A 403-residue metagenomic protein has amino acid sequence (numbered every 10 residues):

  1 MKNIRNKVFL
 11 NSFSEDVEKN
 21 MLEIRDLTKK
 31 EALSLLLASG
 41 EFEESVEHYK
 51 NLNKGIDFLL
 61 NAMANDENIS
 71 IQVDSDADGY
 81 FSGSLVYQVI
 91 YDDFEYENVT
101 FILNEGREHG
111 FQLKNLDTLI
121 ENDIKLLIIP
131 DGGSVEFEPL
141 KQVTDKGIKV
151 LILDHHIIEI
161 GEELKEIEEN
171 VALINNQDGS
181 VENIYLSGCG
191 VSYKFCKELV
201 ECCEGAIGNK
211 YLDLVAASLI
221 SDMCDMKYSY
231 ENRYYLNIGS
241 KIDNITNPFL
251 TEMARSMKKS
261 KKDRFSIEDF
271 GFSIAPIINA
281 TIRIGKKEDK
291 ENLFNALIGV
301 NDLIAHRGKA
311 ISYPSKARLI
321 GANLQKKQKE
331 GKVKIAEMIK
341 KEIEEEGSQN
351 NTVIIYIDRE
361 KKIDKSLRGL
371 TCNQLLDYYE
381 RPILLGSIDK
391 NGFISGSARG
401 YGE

Functional and structural regions predicted by a protein language model:
K2-L126, D145-K146, E169, V200-E403: Hydrophobic helix-and-loop "lid/oligomerization" segment in the mid-to-C-terminal part of catalytic domains
D117-I120, L127-T144, I148-S218, C224: Conserved phosphate-handling catalytic cores of large alpha/beta enzymes
